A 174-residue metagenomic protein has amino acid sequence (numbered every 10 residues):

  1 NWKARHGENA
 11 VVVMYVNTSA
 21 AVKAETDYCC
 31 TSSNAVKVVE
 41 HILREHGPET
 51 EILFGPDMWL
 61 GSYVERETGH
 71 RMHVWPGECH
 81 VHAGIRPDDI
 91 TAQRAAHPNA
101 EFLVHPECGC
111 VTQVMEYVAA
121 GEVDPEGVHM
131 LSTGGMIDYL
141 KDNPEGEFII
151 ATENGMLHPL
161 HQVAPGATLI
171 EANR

Functional and structural regions predicted by a protein language model:
N1-R174: The feature marks the mature, well-folded catalytic cores of soluble enzymes
